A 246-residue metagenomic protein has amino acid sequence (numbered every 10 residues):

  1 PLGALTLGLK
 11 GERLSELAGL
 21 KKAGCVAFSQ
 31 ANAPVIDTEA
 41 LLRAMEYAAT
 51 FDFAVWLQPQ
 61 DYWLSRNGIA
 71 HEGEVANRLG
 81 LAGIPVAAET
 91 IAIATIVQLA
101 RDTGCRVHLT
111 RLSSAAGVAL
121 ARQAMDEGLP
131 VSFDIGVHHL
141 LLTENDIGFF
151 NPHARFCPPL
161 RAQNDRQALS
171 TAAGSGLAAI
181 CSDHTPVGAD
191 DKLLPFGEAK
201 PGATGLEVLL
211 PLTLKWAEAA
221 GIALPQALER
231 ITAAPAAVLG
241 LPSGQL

Functional and structural regions predicted by a protein language model:
P1-E12: Metal-cofactor-binding active-site regions of metalloenzymes
P1-L2, E46-L57, L206-L212: Alpha-helix-loop-beta-strand connector modules within alpha/beta enzyme cores
L9, A33, R161, E198-P201 (+1 more regions): Pocket-edge positions in alpha/beta enzyme catalytic cores
E12-I180: Histidine/acidic residue-rich metal-binding segments in metalloenzymes
R78-R106, S175, A179, T185-L246: His/Asp/Glu-enriched, well-ordered alpha-helical/loop segment that forms or immediately abuts the divalent-metal
